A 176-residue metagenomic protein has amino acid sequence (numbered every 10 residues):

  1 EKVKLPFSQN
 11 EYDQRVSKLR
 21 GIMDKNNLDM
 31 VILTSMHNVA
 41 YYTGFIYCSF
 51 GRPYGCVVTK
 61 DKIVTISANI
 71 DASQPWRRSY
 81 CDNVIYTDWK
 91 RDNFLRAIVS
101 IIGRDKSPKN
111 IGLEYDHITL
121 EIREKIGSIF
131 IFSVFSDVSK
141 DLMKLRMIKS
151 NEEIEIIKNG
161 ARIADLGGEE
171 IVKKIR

Functional and structural regions predicted by a protein language model:
E1-G167: A composition/biophysics-driven feature that prefers long, compositionally simple stretches
E169-R176: C-terminal helix-coil-helix/basic helical segment that borders enzyme active sites and/or dimer interfaces and provides
